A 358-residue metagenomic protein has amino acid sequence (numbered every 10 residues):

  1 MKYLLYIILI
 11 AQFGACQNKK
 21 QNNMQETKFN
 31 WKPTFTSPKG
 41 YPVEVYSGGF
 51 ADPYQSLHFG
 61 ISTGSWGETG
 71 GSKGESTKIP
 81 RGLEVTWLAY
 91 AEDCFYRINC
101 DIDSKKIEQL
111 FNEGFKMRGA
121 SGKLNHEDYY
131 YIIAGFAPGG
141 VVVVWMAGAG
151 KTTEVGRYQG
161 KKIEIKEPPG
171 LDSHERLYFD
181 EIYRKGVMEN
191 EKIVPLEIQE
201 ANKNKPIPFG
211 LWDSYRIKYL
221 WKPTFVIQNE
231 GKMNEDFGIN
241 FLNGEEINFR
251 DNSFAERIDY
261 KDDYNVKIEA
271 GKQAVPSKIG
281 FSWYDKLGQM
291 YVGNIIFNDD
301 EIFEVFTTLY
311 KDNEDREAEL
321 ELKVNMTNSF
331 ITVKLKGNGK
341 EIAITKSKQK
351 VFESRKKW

Functional and structural regions predicted by a protein language model:
M1-I7: Sec-dependent signal peptide recognition, specifically the positively charged N-region followed immediately by
Q12-A15: C-terminal motif of bacterial Sec signal peptides marking the signal peptidase cleavage site
Q17-K19: Bacterial signal peptide processing site
K32-V43, F225-M233: Structural motif
Y46-A89, F237-G293: Tryptophan-paired
F95-D101, Q289-F297: Edge beta-strands of extracellular beta-sandwich domains
L110-Y178, K192-Y215, V305-W358: Compositionally biased low-complexity segments at domain edges in trafficked proteins and select soluble regulators
V187-V275: Long, low-hydrophobicity ectodomains and other hydrophilic envelope-associated domains
